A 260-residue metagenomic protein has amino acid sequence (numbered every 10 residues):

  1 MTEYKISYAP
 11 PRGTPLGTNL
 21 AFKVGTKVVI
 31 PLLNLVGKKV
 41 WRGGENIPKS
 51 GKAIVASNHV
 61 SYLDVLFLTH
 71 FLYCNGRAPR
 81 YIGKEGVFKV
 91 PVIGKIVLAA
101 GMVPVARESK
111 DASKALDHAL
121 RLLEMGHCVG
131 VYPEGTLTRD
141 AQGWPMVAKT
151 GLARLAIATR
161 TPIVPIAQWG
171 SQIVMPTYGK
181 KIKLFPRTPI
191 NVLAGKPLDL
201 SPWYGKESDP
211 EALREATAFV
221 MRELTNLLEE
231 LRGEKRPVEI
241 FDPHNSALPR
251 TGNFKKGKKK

Functional and structural regions predicted by a protein language model:
T2-K49, F67, P91-A100, K235: A transmembrane-helix-recognition feature enriched in membrane-embedded lipid enzymes and envelope glyco-/phospholipid
Y8, N34, P48-S109: Catalytic core of membrane glycerolipid acyltransferases/transacylases, capturing the structured, soluble-facing
I47, Q142-P210, V238-A247, F254-K255: A cross-family acyltransferase "interaction/gating" segment
I96, R121, R154-A158: Hydrophobic/aromatic ligand-binding patch that stacks against planar heteroaromatic rings of cofactors or nucleotides
D117-L122, T188-R222, N226, E230: A charged, well-structured terminal subsegment
L122-L152: Catalytic-site beta-strand/loop segments enriched in glycine and acidic/polar residues
